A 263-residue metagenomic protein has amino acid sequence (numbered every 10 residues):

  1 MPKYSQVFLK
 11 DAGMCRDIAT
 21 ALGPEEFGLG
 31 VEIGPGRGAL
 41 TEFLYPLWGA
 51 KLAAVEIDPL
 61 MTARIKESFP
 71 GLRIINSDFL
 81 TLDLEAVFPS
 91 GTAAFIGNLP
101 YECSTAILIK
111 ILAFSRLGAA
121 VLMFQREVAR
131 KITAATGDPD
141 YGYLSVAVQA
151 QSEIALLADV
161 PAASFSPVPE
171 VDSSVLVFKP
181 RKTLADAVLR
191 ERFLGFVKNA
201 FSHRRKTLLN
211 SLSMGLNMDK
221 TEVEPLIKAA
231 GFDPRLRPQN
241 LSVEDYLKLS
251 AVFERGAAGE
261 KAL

Functional and structural regions predicted by a protein language model:
M1-G195, T221, Q239, V243 (+2 more regions): Catalytic cores of RNA-modifying enzymes
V171, F178, V188-A230: Long, well-ordered amphipathic alpha-helical subdomains in the mid-to-C-terminal portions of large enzyme subunits
L226-G231, R237-E244: Short linear loop/turn motifs
